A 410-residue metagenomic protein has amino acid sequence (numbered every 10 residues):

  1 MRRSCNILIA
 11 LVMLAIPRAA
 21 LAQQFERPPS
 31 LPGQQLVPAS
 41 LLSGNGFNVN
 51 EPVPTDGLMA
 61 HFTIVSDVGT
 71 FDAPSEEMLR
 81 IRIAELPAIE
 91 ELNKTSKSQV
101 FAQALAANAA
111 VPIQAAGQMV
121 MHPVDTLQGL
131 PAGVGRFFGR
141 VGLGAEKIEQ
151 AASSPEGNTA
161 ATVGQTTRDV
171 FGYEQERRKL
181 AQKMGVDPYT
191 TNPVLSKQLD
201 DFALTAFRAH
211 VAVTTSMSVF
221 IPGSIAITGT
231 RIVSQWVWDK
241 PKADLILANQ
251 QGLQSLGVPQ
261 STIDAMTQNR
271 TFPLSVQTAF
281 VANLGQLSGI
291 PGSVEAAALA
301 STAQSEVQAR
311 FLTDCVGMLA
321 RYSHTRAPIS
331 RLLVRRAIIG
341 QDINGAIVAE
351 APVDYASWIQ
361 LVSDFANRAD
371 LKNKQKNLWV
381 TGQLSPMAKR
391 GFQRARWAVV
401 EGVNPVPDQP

Functional and structural regions predicted by a protein language model:
M1-L8: Bacterial N-terminal signal peptides that target proteins for export
Q23-A151: Cationic, glycine-rich low-complexity segments
E90-L143, Q150, S154, N158-S224: Amphipathic interfacial helices
V134-P155, T228-Q268: Membrane-engaging insertion elements
G252-A337: Acidic-basic catalytic patches of nuclease active cores, encompassing PD-(D/E)XK and other metal-cofactor nuclease
F311-L371, K376-V380: Conserved catalytic cores of phosphodiester-cleaving nucleases, focusing on short active-site segments
Q383-P410: Domain-level recognition of nuclease-like catalytic cores that cleave nucleotide substrates
